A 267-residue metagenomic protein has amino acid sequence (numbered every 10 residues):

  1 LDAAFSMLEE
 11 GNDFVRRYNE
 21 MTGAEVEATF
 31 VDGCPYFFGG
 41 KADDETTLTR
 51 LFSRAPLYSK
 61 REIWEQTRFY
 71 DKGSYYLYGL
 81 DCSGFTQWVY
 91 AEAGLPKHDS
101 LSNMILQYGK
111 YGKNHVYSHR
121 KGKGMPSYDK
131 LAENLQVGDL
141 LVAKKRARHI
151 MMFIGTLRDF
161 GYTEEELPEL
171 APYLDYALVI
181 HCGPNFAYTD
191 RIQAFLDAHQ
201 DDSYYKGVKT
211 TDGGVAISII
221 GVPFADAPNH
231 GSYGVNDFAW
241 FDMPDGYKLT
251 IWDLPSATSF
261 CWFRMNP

Functional and structural regions predicted by a protein language model:
L1-L95, K248-P267: N-terminal capping segments
D2, E9-D13, D32, D43-D44 (+15 more regions): Acidic-enriched, low-complexity/disordered segments with a strong bias for Aspartate over Glutamate
F5, F14, F30, F37-F38 (+14 more regions): Phenylalanine-focused residue identity feature
Y18, Y36, Y58, Y70 (+12 more regions): Sequence-level detector for tyrosine residue identity
E25-T67, Y117-G122, I192-N236: Charged, glycine/proline-rich intrinsically disordered loops and linkers
L95-K206: ...with weaker cross-activation on analogous glycine-rich loops/strands in unrelated enzymes
E169, Y173-F186, I192-P267: Low-complexity, Gly/Ser/Thr/Pro-rich intrinsically disordered linker/tail segments
